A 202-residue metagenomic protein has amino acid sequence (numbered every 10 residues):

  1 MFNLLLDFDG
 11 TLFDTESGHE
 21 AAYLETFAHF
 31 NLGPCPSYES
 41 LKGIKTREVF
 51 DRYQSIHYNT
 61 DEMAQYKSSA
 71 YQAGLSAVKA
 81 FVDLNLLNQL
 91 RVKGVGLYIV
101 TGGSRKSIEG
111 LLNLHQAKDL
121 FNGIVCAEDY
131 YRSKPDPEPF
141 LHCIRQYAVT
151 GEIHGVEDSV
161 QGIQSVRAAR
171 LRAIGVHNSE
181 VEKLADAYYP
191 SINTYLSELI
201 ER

Functional and structural regions predicted by a protein language model:
M1-F2, R105, E109-R202: Asp-based, Mg2+/Mn2+-dependent phosphohydrolase catalytic module
F2-L84, Q89-K93: N-terminal helical cap/lid subdomain that shapes the substrate entry/recognition surface in HAD-like hydrolases
L6, A21, P36, S69 (+5 more regions): Intrinsically disordered, low-complexity segments enriched in small/polar residues
L41, V100-G102, V156: Structural motif
A73-V78, G102, Y131-R132: Short, flexible loop segments at the rims of nucleotide/cofactor-binding pockets, characterized by
N85-N113, V166: Substrate-recognition element of Asp-dependent hydrolases with the DxDx(T/V) motif
